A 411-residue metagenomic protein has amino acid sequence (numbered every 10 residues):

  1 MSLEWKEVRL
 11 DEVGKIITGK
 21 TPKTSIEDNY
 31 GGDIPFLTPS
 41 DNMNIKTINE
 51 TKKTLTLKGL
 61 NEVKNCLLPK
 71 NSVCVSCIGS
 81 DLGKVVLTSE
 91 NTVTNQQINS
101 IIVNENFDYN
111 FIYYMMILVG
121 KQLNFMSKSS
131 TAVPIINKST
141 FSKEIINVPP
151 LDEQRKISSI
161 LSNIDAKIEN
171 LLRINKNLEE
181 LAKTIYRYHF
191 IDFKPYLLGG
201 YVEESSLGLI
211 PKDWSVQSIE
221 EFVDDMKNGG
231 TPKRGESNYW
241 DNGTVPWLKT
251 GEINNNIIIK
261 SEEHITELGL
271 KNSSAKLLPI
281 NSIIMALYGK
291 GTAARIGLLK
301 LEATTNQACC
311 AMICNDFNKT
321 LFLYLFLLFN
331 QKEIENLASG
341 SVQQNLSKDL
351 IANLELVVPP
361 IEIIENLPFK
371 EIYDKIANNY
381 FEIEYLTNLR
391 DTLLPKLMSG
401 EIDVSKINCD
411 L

Functional and structural regions predicted by a protein language model:
M1-T21, K143-Y188, Y196-G230, V357 (+2 more regions): Non-catalytic DNA-recognition/assembly elements of restriction-modification systems
E7-E27, T38-K70, T94, E203-S205 (+4 more regions): Sequence-specific dsDNA recognition surfaces
T38-S40, E50-V119, K249-T250, T266-L328 (+2 more regions): A short beta-sheet element
C77-I78, T92-N99, S130-S158, A303-C310 (+1 more regions): A short glycine-rich beta-alpha junction/loop motif
Y113, I117-F125, I145-N147: Well-ordered mid-protein domain cores that form the structural environment of catalytic cofactors
K128-S129, D192: Active-site region of PLP-dependent enzymes
